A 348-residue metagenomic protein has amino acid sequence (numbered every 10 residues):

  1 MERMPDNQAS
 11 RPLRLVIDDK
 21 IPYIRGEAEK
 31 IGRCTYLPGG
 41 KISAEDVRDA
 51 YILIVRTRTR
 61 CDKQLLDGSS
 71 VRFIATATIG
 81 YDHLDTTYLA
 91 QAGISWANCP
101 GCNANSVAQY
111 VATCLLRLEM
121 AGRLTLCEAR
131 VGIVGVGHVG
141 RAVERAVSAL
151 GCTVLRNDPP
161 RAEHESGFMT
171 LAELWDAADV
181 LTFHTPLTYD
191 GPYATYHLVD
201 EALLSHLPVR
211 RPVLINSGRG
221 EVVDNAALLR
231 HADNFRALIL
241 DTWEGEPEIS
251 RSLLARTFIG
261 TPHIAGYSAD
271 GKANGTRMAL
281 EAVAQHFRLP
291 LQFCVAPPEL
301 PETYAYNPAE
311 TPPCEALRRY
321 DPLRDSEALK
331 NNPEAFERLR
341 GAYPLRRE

Functional and structural regions predicted by a protein language model:
M1-A50: N-terminal glycine-/charge-rich "phosphate-binding" loop or analogous flexible N-terminal tail
P12, C127-R130, R211: Phosphate-coordination loops involved in phosphoryl transfer and adenosine-cofactor binding
D19, P100, A108, C127-S148: Glycine-rich adenosine-cofactor-binding loop
P22, A149-S166: NAD(P)-binding Rossmann-fold cofactor-contacting core
R48-D49, S70, D176-A177, A255: Alpha-helix C-terminal capping/helix-to-coil transition sites in glycosyltransferase folds
Y51-R123: Phosphate/diphosphate ligand-binding glycine-rich loop within oxidoreductases
C61-D62, R161-R251: Rossmann-like adenosine-cofactor binding region
R211-E348: Rossmann-like dinucleotide-binding domain for NAD(H)/NADP(H)
